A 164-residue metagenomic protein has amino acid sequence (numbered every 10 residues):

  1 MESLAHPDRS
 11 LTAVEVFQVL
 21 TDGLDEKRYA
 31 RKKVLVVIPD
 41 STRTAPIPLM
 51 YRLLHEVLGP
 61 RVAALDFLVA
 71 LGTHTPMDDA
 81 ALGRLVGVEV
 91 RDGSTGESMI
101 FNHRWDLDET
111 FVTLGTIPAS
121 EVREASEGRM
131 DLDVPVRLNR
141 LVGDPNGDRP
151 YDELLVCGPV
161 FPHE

Functional and structural regions predicted by a protein language model:
M1-F17: N-terminal amphipathic/basic leader segments beginning at the initiator methionine
E15-D22, L49: Well-ordered alpha-helical segments embedded in enzymatic catalytic cores
V19-L35: Glycine-rich phosphate/diphosphate-binding loops that line cofactor/substrate pockets in enzymes
A30-K32, R61-A64, R149-E153, P162: Short coil/turn connectors at secondary-structure junctions
K33-R43, D66-G72, L154-G158: Short glycine-rich or small-residue beta-strand-to-loop segments that form or flank ligand, phosphate, metal/Fe-S
T44-L65: Histidine-anchored nucleotide/phosphate-binding helix
A63, G72-D78: Active-site histidine-anchored catalytic micro-motif
M77-E164: An acidic, phosphate/nucleotide-engaging active-site surface
